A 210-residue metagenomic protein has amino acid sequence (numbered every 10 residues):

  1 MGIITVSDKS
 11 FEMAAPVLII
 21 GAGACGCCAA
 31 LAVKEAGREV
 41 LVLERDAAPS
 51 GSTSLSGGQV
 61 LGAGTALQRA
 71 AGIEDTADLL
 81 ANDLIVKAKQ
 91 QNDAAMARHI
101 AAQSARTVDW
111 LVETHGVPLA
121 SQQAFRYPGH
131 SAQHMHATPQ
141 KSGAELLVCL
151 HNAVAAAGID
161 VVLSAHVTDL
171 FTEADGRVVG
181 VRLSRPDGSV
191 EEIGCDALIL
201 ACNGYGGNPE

Functional and structural regions predicted by a protein language model:
G2-K9, E39, R45-D160, S164-V167 (+1 more regions): Conserved N-terminal/central alpha/beta ligand/cofactor-binding core
G2-K9, R177-V179, S184, L200-G204: Extended, non-globular alpha-helical segments
F11-A15, D187-A197: Core beta-strand elements of the Rossmann-like FAD/NAD(P) dinucleotide-binding domain in flavoenzyme oxidoreductases
A15-V42: N-terminal Rossmann-like FAD-binding beta1-loop-alpha1 element of flavoenzymes
A22, G64, R185, C202-N203: Glycine-rich, N-terminal phosphate-binding loop of Rossmann-like dinucleotide-binding domains
C28, A32-V33, R45, S52-T53 (+1 more regions): Hydrophobic/aromatic ligand-binding patch that stacks against planar heteroaromatic rings of cofactors or nucleotides
D46, P186, C195-A197, A201-G207: Glycine-/small-residue-rich beta->alpha transition segments that form the dinucleotide
L163-R177: A conserved short coil-to-beta-strand element within the FAD-binding core of flavoproteins
